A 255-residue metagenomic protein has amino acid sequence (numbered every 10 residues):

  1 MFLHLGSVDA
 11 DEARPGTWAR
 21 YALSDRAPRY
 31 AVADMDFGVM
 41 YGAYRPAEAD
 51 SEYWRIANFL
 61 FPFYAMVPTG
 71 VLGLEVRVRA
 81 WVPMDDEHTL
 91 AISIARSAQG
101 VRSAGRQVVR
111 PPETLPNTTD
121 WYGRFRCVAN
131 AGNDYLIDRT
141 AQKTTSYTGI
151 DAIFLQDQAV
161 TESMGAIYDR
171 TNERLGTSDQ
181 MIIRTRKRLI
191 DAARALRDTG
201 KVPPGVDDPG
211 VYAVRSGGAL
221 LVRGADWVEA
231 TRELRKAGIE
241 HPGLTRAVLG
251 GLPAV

Functional and structural regions predicted by a protein language model:
M1-V255: Rieske [2Fe-2S] iron-sulfur-binding subdomain
